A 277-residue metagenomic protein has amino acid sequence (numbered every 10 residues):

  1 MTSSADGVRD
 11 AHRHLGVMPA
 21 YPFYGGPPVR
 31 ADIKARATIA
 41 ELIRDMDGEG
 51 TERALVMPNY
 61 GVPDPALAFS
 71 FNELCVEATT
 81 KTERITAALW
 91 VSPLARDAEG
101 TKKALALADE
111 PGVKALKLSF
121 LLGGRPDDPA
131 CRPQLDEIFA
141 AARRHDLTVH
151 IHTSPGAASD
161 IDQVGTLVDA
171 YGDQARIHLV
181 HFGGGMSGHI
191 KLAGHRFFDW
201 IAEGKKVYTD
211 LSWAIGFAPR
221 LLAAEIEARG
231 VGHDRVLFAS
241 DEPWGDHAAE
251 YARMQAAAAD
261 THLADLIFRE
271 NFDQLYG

Functional and structural regions predicted by a protein language model:
M1-A11, L15-R53, V231-L237, G245-G277: Mid-to-C-terminal alpha-helical segments outside catalytic/metal-binding sites
H12, M46, A54, C75 (+8 more regions): Divalent metal-coordination and catalytic microenvironments
H14, N59, W90-L94, S119-G123 (+4 more regions): Active-site beta-loop-alpha junctions enriched in small/polar residues
P19-Y24, G100-T101, Q163-V164, H189-L192 (+2 more regions): Short aromatic-enriched loop/helix-cap "lid" or pocket-rim segments at secondary-structure transitions that line
Y24-D32, P63-L67, R125-P129, M186-L192: Short, flexible/disordered intra-domain loops and linkers
I39-M46, N72-V76, T101-L105, L135 (+5 more regions): Generic structural signal for well-ordered alpha-helices, preferentially at hydrophobic/aromatic core positions
E52-R53, V62-G156, E203-K205: Active-site gating/metal-coordination segments in enzymes
K114, D127-L237: Catalytic pocket-lining loop regions of alpha/beta-barrel enzymes, especially the amidohydrolase/enolase/GH5 lineages
